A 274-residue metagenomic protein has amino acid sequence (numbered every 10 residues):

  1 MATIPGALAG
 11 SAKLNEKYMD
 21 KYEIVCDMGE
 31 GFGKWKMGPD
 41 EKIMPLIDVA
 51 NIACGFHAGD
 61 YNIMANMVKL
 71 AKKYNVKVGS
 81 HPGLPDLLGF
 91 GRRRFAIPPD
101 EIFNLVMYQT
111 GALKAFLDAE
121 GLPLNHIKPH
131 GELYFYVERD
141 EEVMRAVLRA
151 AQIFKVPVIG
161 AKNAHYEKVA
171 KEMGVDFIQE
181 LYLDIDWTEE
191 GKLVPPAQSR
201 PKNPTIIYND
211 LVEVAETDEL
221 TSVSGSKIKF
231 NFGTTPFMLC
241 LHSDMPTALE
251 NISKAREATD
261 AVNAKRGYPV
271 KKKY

Functional and structural regions predicted by a protein language model:
Y22-C26, A50-I52, V78-P82, N125 (+4 more regions): Hydrophobic faces of well-ordered beta-strands that scaffold small-molecule active sites in alpha/beta enzyme cores
F32-A65: A short alpha/beta connector and helix-capping loop motif
E41-P45, N66-G79, D118: Acidic (Asp/Glu)-rich catalytic clusters
I52-H57, Y136-V137, K155-K162: Catalytic beta/alpha-barrel core
D86-E120, H126: Glycine/small-residue-rich loop that forms an oxyanion/phosphate-binding "nest" at active or ligand-binding sites
D140-A146: Charged helix-capping and loop-helix junction motifs
N163-S224: Active-site rim beta-loop-alpha module in soluble metabolic enzymes
I252-Y274: C-terminal domain-boundary segment and adjacent tail
